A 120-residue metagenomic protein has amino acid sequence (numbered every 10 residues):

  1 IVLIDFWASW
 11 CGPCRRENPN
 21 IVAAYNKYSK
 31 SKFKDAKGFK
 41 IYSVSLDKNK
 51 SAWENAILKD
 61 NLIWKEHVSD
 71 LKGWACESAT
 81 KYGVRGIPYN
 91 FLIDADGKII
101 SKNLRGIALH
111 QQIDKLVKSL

Functional and structural regions predicted by a protein language model:
I1, R16-V44, K115-L120: Conserved helix-turn-beta segment immediately C-terminal to the redox Cys motif in thioredoxin-like folds
V2, W7-W10, E17, G86: Short pre-active-site segment immediately N-terminal to redox-active cysteine/selenocysteine motifs in thiol-based
I4-F6, C14, V44, D70 (+1 more regions): Generic beta-strand/beta-sheet core signal
W10-P13, K48-A52, A75-E77, I99-I100 (+1 more regions): Flexible loop/turn segments at secondary-structure boundaries
C14-E17, I21-A24, S69, A75-S78: Catalytic core segments in nucleotide and nucleic-acid processing enzymes
P19-N26, S51, N55, I107 (+1 more regions): Solvent-exposed, polar/charged alpha-helical surfaces in well-ordered, non-transmembrane soluble domains, broadly
Y42, D47, E54-F91, A95: Short, internal strand/loop/helix patches that form the active-site neighborhood or redox-interaction surface
I87, L92-L120: Thiol-/selenol-based redox modules, centered on thioredoxin-like and closely related oxidoreductase domains
